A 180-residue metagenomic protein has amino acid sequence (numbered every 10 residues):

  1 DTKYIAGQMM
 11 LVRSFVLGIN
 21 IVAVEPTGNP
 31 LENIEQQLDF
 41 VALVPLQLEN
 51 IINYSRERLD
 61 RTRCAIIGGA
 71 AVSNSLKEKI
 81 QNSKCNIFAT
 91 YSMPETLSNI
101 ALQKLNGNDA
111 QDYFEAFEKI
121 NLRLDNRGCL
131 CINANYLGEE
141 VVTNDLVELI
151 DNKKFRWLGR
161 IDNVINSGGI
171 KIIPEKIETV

Functional and structural regions predicted by a protein language model:
D1, V44, M93-T96, T143 (+1 more regions): Ser/Thr-glycine-rich phosphate-binding loops at phosphate-binding pockets of nucleotides, nucleotide cofactors
D1-N50: AMP-binding/adenylate-forming
E25, P45, G69, Y91 (+1 more regions): Short loop/edge segments at beta-strand edges and connector loops that shape dinucleotide/nucleotide cofactor-binding
L38-F40, R63, D145: Conserved acidic residues
P45-L46, A70-N74, K171: Alpha-helix N-cap/helix-start capping motif
Y54-G107: Gly/Ser/Thr-rich phosphate-binding loop
K84-R127, A134-E140: Conserved ATP-binding loop and adjacent catalytic segment of the adenylate-forming AMP-binding
N144-V180: AMP-binding/adenylate-forming catalytic core of the ANL superfamily
